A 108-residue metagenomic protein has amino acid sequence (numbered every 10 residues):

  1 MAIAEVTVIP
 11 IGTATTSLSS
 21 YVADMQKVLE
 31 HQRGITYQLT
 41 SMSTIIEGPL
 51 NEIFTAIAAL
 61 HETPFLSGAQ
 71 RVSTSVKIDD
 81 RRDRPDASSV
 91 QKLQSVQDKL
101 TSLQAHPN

Functional and structural regions predicted by a protein language model:
M1-N108: Charge-rich, low-complexity N-terminal segments
